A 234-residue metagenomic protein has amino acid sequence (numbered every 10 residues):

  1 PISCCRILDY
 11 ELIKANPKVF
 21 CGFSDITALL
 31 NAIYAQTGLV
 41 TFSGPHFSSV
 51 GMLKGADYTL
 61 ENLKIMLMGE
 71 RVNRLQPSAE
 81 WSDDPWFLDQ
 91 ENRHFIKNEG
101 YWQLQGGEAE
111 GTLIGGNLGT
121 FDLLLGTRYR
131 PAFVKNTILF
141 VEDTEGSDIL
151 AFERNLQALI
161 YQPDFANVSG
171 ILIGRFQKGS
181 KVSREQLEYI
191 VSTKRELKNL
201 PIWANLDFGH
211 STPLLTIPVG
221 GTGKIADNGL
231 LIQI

Functional and structural regions predicted by a protein language model:
P1-L8: Long, hydrophobic/aromatic-enriched structural stretches that serve as scaffold segments
L8-Q36, V40-F47, N199-P201: Short, acidic/small-residue loops that bind anionic groups at enzyme active sites
D9, N155-I160, L187-S192: Short, solvent-exposed amphipathic alpha-helical segments in soluble enzyme and RNA/protein-processing domains
S24, A28, K54, Y58 (+4 more regions): Conserved active-site and cofactor/substrate-binding residues in soluble primary-metabolism enzymes
V40-N117: Conserved anion/nucleotide-ligand pocket segment
N98, W102, E108-G146: Conserved beta-alpha junction segments in alpha/beta enzyme cores
R128-S183: Internal helical hairpin/lid segments
G170-I234: ATP/nucleoside-binding phosphotransfer catalytic cores, i.e., glycine-rich phosphate-binding loops
